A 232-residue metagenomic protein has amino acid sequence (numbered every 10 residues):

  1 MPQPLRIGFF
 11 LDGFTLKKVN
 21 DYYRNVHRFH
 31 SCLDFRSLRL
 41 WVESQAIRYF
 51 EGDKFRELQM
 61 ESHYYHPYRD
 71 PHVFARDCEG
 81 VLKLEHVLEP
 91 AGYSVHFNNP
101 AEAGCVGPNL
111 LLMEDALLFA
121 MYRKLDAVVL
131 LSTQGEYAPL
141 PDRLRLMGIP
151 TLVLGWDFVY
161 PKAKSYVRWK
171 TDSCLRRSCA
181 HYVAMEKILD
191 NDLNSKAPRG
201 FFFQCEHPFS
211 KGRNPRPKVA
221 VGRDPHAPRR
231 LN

Functional and structural regions predicted by a protein language model:
M1, I7-G8, R199-F201, R216 (+1 more regions): N-terminal leader/targeting segments
M1-V106, D157: Domain-level signal for Mg2+-assisted phosphodiester chemistry and nucleotide/NA-binding surfaces in nucleic-acid
L11, T133, K218: Single, functionally critical "micro-switch" positions that shape active/binding sites and transmembrane helices
F50-G52, N191, C205, R223: Intrinsic disorder/low-complexity signal
E79-G212: Nuclease catalytic cores that cleave nucleic-acid phosphodiester bonds, predominantly acidic two-metal-ion
R213-P215, V221-A227: Intrinsic, low-complexity polybasic segments
